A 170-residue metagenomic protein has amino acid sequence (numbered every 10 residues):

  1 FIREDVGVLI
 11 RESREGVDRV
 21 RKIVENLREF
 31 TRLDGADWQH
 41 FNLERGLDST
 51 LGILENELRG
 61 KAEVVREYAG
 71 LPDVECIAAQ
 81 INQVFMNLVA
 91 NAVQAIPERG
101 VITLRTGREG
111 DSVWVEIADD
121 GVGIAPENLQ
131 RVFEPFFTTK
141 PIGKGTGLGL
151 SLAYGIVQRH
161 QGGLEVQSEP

Functional and structural regions predicted by a protein language model:
R3, G7-I10, D37-L51, G107 (+1 more regions): A conserved beta-strand-to-alpha-helix junction within the catalytic ATP-binding
L33-Q39, D73-C76, T139: Conserved micro-motifs of the catalytic ATP-binding
L43, G123-R131, G145: Short helix N-cap motif at coil->helix boundaries in the Bergerat
D48, R59-D73, E109: Conserved catalytic submotifs in the C-terminal HATPase_c
R99-D111: Short beta-strand/loop element within the Bergerat-fold HATPase_c
G149-A153: Short alpha-helical Gxxx[C/S/T] motif in the catalytic ATP-binding
V157-Q158: Detector for a conserved hydrophobic position within an alpha-helical segment of the HATPase_c
